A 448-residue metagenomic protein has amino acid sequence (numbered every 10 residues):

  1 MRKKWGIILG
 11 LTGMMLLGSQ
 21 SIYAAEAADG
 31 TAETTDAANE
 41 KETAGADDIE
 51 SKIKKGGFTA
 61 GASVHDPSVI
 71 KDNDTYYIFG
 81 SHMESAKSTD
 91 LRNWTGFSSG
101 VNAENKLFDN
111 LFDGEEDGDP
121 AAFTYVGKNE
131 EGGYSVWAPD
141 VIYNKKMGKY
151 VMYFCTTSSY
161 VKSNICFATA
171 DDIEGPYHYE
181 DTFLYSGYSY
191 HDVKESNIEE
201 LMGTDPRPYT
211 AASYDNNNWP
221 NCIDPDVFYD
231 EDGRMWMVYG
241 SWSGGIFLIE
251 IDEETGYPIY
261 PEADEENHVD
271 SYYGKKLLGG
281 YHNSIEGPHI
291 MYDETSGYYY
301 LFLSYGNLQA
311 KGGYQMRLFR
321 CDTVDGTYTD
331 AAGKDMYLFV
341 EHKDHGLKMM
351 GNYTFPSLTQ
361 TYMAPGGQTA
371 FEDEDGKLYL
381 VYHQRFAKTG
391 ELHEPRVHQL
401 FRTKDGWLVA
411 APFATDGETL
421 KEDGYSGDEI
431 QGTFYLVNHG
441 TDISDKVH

Functional and structural regions predicted by a protein language model:
R2-A24: Sec-dependent N-terminal signal peptides of Gram-positive bacterial secreted proteins and lipoproteins
A28-H448: Carbohydrate-active catalytic/glycan-binding domains of CAZyme proteins, especially the secreted or lumenal ectodomains
